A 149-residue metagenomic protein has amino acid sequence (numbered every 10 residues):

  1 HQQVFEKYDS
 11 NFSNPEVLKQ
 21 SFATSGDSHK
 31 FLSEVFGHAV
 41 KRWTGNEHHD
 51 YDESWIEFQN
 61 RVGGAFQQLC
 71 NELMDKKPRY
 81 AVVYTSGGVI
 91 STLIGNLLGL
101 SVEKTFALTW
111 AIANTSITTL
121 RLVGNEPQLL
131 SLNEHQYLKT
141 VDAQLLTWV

Functional and structural regions predicted by a protein language model:
H1-R61: Phosphate-handling substructures
N11-F12, L32-G37, R121-V149: Conserved histidine-centered catalytic loops in small-molecule metabolism enzymes
G63-M74: Generic structural signal for well-ordered alpha-helical scaffold segments
K76-K77, N125: Residue-level preference for short coil/turn positions at secondary-structure junctions
P78-T85: Beta-strand elements within well-structured catalytic alpha/beta cores of enzymes that handle phosphate/sulfate esters
G87-S91: GST superfamily/GST-like fold recognition
T92-L98: Catalytic DNA-binding helix-loop module of base-excision-repair DNA glycosylases/AP lyases
S101-E126: Domain-level recognition of soluble alpha/beta enzyme cores, biased toward histidine phosphatases/phosphomutases
